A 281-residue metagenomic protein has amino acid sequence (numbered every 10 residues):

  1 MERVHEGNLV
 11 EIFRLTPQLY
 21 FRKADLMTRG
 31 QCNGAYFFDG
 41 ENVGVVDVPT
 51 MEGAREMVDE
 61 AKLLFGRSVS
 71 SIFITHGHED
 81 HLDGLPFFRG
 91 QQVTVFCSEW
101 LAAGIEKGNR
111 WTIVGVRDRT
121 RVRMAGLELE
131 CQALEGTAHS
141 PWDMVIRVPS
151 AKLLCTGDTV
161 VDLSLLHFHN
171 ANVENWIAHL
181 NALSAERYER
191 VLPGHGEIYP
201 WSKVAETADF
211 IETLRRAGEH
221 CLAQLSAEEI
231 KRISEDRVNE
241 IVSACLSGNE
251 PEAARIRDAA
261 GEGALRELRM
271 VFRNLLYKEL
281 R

Functional and structural regions predicted by a protein language model:
E2, A185-R187, P200-R281: Accessory terminal helices/loops
R3-G7, R14, E99-W142, P149-S150 (+1 more regions): Metallo-beta-lactamase
V10-E60, M144-T156: Conserved beta-strand hairpin/beta-sheet module of binuclear metal-dependent hydrolase folds, prominently
Q18, F37, D47, H76 (+6 more regions): Divalent metal-coordination and catalytic microenvironments
V43, T50-E52, E135-R215, H220: Metallo-beta-lactamase
G44-D47, S71-I74, E130-C131: Short catalytic-loop micro-motif centered on adjacent basic/acidic residues
R55, D59-M124: Active-site HxH/HxHxD metal-binding segment of metal-dependent hydrolases
V114-L127, T137-N170, G261, E267-R281: Mobile, glycine- and charge-enriched loop segments and immediately flanking short secondary-structure elements within
